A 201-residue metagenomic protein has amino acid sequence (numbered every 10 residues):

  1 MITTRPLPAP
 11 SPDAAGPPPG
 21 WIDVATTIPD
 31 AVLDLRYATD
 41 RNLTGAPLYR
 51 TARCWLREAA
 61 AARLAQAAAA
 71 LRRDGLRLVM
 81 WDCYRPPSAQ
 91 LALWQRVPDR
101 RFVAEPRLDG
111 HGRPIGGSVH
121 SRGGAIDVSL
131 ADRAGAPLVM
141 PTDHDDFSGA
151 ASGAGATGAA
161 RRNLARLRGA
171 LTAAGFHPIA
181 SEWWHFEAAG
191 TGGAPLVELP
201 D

Functional and structural regions predicted by a protein language model:
I2-D201: Cell-envelope/glycan interface and biosynthesis
